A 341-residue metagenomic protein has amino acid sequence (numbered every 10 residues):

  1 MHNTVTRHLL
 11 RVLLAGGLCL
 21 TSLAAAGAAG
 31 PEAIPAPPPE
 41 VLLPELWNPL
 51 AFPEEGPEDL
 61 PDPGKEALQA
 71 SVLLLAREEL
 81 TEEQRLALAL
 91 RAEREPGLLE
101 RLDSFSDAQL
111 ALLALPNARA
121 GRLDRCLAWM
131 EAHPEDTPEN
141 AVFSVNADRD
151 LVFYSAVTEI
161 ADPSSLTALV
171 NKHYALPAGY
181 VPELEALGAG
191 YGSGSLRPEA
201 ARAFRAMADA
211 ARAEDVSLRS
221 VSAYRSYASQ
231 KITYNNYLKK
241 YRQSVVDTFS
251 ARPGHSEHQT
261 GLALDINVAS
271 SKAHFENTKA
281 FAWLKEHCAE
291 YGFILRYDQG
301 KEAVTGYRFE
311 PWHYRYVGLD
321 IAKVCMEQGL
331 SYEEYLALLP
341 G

Functional and structural regions predicted by a protein language model:
M1-V5: N-terminal secretory signal peptides that target proteins for export/translocation
R7-A29: Sec-dependent N-terminal signal peptides of Gram-positive bacterial secreted proteins and lipoproteins
G27-S222, Y227-G341: Extracytoplasmic cell-surface/polysaccharide-interacting catalytic and binding patches
